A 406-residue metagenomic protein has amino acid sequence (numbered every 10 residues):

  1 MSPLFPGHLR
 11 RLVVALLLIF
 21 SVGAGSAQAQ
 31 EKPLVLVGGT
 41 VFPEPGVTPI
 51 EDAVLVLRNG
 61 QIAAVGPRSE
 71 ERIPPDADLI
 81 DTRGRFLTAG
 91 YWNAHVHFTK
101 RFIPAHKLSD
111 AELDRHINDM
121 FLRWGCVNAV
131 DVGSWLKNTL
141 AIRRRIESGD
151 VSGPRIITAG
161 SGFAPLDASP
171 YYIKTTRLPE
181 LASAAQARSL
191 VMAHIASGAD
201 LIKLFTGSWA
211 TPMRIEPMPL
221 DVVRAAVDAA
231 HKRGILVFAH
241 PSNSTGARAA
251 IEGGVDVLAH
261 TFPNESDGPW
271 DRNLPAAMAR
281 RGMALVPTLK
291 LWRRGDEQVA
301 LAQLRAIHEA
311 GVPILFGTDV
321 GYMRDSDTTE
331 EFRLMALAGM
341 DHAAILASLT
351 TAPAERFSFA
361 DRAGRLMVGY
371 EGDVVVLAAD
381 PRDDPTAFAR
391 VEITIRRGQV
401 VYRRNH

Functional and structural regions predicted by a protein language model:
L34, V41, P45-T88: Histidine-rich, glycine-flanked metal-binding segment
V41-V54, G66-E70, P269, D341-L346 (+1 more regions): Acidic, glycine-enriched loop/beta-strand segments at the rims of small-molecule binding/catalytic pockets
R85-I146, L166-S169, S242, A250-D256: Metal-associated gating/positioning segment near the N- to mid-region
K100-E112, Y171-S189, L236-V237: Active-site mouth loops of central-metabolism enzymes
F102-A105, T139, A247-V255, P269-D271 (+3 more regions): Histidine/acidic-residue-rich catalytic or RNA/ligand-binding cores of hydrolases and nuclease-related proteins
H116-L140, G153-S161, A199-W209, I235-L236 (+3 more regions): Divalent metal-dependent hydrolysis catalytic cores, especially in the metallo-beta-lactamase
S148-G162, I215-A239, M278-P287: Alpha-helix-loop-beta-strand connector modules within alpha/beta enzyme cores
K232, V299-P381: His/Asp/Glu-enriched, well-ordered alpha-helical/loop segment that forms or immediately abuts the divalent-metal
